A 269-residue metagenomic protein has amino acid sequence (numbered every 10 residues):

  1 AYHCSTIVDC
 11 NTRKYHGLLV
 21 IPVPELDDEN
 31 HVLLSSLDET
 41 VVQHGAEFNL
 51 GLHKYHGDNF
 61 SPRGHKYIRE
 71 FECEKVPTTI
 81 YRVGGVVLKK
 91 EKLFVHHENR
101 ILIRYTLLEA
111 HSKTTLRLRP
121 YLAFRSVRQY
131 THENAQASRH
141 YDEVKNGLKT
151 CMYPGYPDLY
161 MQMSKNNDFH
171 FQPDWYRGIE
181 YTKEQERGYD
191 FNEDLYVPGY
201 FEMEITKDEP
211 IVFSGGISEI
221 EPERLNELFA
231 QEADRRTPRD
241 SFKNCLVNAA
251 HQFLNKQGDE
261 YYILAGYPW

Functional and structural regions predicted by a protein language model:
A1-W269: Acidic, mature catalytic/reactive cores of soluble proteins
